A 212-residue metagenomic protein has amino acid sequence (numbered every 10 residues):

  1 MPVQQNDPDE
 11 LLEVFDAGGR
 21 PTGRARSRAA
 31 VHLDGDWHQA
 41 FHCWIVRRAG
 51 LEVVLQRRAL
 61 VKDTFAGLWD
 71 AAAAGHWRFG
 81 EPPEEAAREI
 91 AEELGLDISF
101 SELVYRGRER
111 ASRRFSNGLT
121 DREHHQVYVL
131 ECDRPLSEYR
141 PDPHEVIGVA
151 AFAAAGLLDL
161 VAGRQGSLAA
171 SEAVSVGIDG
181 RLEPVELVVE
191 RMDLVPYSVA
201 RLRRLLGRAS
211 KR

Functional and structural regions predicted by a protein language model:
P2-A49: Acidic, metal-coordinating catalytic segment for phosphate/diphosphate chemistry, firing primarily on the Nudix
P8-E10, Q39-F41, A73, Y105 (+1 more regions): Residues that flank catalytic or metal-binding motifs in active/ligand-binding sites
G23-V31, A71, A87-A91: Short acidic (Asp/Glu) patches
L33-G35, T64-W69, V149-F152: A short, polar/proline- and glycine-enriched secondary-structure boundary/capping micro-motif
A40-H76: A glycine-rich, hydrophobic loop/mini-helix early in the fold
V54-L55, A72-R106, Y128: The catalytic Nudix box helix
A73, G107-F115, L119-R212: Nudix hydrolase/Nudix homology domain
